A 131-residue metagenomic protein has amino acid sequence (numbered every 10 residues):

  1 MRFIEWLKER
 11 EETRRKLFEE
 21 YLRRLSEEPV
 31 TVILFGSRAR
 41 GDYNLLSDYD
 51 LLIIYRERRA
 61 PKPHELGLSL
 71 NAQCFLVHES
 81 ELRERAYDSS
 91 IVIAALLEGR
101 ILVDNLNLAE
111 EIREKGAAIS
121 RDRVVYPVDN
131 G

Functional and structural regions predicted by a protein language model:
M1-T31, A39-L45, Y55-G131: Catalytic core of pol beta-like nucleotidyltransferases
